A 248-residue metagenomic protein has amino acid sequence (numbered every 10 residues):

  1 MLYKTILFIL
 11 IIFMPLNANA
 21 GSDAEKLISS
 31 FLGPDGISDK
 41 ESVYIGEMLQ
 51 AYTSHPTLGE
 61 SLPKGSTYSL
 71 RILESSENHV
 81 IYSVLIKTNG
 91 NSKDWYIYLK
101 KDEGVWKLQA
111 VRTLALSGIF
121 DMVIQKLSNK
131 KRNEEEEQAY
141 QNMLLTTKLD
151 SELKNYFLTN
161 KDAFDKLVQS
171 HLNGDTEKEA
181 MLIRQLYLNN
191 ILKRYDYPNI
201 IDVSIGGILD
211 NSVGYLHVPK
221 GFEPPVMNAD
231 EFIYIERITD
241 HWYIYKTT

Functional and structural regions predicted by a protein language model:
T5-M14: Sec-dependent N-terminal signal peptides
L16-A20: Sec/Tat signal peptide C-region and signal peptidase I cleavage site
G21-D39: Short, aromatic-enriched amphipathic alpha-helices that serve as compact interaction elements
V43-Y44, T57, G118-T146, T247-T248: C-terminal luminal/periplasmic domains and tails of membrane-associated envelope-modifying transferases
S54-Y96: Surface-exposed, charged secondary-structure patches
E60, K64-S66, R184-T248: Short, solvent-exposed recognition patches
D94-K131: Short beta-strand edge/turn micro-motifs at domain boundaries
Q138-P198: N-terminal domain-onset segments
